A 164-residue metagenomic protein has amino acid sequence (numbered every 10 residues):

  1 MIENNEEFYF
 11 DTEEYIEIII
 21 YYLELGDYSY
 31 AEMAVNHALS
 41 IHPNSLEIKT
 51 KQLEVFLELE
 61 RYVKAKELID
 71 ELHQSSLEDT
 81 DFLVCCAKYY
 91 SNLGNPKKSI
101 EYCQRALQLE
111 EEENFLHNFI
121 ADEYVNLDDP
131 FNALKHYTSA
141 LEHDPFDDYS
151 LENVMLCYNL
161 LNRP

Functional and structural regions predicted by a protein language model:
A38, E71-L72, R105-A106, S139-A140: Canonical positions in the second alpha-helix
I41, Q74-S76, L109-E110, H143: Structural marker of alpha-solenoid helical repeat scaffolds
